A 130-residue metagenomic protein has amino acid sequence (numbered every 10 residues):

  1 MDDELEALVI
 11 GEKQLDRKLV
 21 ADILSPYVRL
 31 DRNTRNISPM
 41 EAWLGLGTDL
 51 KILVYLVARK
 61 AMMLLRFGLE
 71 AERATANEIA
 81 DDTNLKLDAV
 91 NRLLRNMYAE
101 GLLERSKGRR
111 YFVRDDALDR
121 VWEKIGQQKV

Functional and structural regions predicted by a protein language model:
M1-L44: Long, low-complexity, charged/polar intrinsically disordered regions in eukaryotic proteins
G47-K51, A74, D88-R92: Short, well-structured alpha-helical interface segments that form or flank functional binding sites
D49-E72: Short helix->loop/beta-hairpin flanking segments within DNA-binding domains
A71-D81: A short alpha-helical element within helix-turn-helix/winged-helix DNA-binding domains across DNA-binding proteins
R73, R109-D115: Minor-groove-contacting beta-hairpin "wing" of winged helix-turn-helix DNA-binding domains
D81-A99: Short amphipathic alpha-helical interaction segments
Y98-G108: A short, conserved structural fragment
L118-V130: Short, amphipathic alpha-helical interaction segments positioned at domain boundaries
